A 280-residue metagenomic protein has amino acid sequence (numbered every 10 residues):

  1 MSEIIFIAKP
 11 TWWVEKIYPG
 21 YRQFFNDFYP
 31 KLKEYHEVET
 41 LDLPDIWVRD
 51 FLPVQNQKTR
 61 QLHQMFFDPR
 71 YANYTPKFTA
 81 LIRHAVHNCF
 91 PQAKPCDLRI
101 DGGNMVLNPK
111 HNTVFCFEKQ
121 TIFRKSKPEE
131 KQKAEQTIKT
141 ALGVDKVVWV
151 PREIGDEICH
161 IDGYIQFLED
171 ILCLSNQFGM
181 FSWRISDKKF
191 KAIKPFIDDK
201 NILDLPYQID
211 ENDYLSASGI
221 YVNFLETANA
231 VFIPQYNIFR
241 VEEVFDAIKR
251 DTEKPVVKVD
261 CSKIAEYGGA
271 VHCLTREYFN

Functional and structural regions predicted by a protein language model:
M1-N280: Histidine/cysteine-enriched polar flanking segments
